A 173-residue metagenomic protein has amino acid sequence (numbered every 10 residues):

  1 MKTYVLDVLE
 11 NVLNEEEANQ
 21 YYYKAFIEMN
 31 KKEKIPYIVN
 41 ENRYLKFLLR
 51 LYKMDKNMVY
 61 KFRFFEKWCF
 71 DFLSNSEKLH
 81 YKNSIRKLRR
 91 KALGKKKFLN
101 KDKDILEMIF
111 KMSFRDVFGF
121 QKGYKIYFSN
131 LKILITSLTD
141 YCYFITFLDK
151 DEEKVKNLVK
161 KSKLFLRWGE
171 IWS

Functional and structural regions predicted by a protein language model:
M1-C142, L148-S173: Structured alpha/beta or helical-core interaction and ligand-binding surfaces enriched in interleaved
